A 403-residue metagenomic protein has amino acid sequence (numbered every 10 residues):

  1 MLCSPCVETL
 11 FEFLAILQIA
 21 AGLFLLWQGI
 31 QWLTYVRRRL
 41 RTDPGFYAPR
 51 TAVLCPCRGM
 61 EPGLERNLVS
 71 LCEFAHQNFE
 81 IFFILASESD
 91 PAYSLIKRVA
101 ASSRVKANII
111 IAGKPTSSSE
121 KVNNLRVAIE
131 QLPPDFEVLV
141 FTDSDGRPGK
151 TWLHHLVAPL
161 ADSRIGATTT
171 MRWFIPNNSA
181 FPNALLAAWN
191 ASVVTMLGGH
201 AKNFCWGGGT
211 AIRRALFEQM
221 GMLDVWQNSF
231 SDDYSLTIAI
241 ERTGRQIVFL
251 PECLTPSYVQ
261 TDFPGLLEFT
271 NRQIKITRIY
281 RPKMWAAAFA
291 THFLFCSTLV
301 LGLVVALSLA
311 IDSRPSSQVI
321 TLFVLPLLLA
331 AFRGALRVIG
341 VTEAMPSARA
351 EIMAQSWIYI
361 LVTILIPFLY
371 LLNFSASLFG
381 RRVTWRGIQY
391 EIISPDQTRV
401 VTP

Functional and structural regions predicted by a protein language model:
M1-Y47, A187, T195: N-terminal membrane-anchoring/stem segments of glycan-assembly enzymes
S4, W27, Q31-Y35, D43-G45 (+1 more regions): Membrane-embedded multi-pass helical conduit in multi-pass membrane proteins, especially envelope-biosynthetic
P49-A52, E80, S235: Cell-envelope/extracellular polymer assembly enzymes that use nucleotide-activated donors
V69-E80: Short, acidic, metal-binding catalytic loop of nucleotide-sugar glycosyltransferases
L85-I96, K114-T116, G146: A conserved acidic beta->alpha catalytic loop
R98-L132, F136-E137, H155-Q227, L267 (+3 more regions): Long helical/loop segments within the catalytic core of UDP-sugar-dependent glycosyltransferases, especially the large
T142-P159: Acidic donor-binding/catalytic loop of UDP-sugar-dependent glycosyltransferases, especially processive GT2
S229-S235: Acidic donor-binding loop at a coil-to-helix junction in glycosyltransferase catalytic cores that engages
